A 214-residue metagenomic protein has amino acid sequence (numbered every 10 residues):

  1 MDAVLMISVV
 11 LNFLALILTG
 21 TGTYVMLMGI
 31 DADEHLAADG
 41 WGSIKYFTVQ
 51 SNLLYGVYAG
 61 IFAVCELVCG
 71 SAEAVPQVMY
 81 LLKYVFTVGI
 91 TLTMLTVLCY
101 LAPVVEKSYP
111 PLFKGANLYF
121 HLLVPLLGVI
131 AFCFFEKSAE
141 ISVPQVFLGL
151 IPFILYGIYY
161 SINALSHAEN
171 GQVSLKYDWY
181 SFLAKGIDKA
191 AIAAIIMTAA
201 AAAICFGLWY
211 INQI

Functional and structural regions predicted by a protein language model:
M1-L14: N-terminal membrane topogenic signal
V4-I7, H167-A168, Q172-I214: Membrane-interface transmembrane-helix boundary segments in multi-pass integral membrane proteins
A15-A32: Alpha-helical transmembrane segments of multi-pass membrane proteins
L27-E34, V68-C69, C99-Y109, F134-K137 (+1 more regions): Juxtamembrane "helix-exit" motif on the non-cytosolic side of transmembrane helices
A72-G89, S142-L150: Interfacial segments of alpha-helical transmembrane regions
G115-L126: Membrane-interface loop-to-helix entry segments
P125-I141: Alpha-helical transmembrane segments in multipass membrane proteins, preferentially the mid-helix core
V146-S161: Hydrophobic alpha-helical membrane-insertion segments
